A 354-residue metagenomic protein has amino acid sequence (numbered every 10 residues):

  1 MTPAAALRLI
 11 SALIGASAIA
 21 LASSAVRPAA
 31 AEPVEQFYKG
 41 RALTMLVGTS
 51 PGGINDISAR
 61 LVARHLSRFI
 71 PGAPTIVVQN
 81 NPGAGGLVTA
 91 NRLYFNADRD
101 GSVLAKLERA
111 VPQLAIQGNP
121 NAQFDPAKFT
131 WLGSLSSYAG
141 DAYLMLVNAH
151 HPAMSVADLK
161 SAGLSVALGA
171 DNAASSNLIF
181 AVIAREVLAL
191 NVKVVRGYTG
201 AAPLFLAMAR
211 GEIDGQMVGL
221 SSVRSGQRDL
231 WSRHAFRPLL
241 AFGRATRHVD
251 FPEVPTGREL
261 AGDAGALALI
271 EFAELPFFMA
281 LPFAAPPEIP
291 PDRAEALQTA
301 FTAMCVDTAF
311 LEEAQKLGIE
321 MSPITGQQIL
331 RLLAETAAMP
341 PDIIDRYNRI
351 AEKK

Functional and structural regions predicted by a protein language model:
M1-L7: N-terminal secretory signal peptides that target proteins for export/translocation
R8-S17: Sec-dependent N-terminal signal peptides
S17-P28: C-terminal segment of classical bacterial N-terminal signal peptides
E32-A280, E352: Conserved hydrophobic/amphipathic secondary-structure segments that form or flank ligand- or partner-binding grooves
K39-L43, H234, L260, A268 (+1 more regions): An extracytoplasmic/periplasmic, membrane-proximal ligand-sensing/linker region
G48-T49, A167, P286-P287, P291-A294: Active-site oxyanion-binding pockets that recognize sulfate/phosphate
A280-P286: A short beta-strand structural signal in non-transmembrane regions
